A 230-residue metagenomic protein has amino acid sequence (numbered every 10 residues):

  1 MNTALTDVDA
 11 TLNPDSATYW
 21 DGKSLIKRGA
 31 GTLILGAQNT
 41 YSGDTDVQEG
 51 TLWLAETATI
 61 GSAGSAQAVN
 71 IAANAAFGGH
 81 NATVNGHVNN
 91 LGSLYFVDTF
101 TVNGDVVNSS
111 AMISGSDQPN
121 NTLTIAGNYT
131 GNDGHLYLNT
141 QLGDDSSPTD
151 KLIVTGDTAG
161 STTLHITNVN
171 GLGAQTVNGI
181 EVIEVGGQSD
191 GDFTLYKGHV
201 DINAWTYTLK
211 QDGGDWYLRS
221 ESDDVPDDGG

Functional and structural regions predicted by a protein language model:
M1-R28: Polar, low-complexity tracts enriched in small residues
N2, T6, R28, G36 (+2 more regions): Residue-level detector of conserved, well-ordered beta-strand and adjacent loop positions that form binding/recognition
G22, L35, S42-S161, T167 (+1 more regions): Extracellular beta-solenoid/beta-roll
V225-D227: Extracytoplasmic Gram-positive cell-surface binding/anchoring modules and repeats
